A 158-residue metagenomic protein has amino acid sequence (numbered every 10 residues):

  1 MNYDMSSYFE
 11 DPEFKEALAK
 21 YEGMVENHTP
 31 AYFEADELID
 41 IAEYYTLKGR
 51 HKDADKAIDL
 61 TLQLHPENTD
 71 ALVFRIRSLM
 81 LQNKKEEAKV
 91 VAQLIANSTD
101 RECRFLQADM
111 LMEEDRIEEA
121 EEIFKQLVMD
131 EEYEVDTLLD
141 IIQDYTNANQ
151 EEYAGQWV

Functional and structural regions predicted by a protein language model:
D40-I41, R75, Q107, D140-Y145: Structural register within alpha-helical repeat arrays
P66, S98-D100, E131-Y133: Short coil turns that delineate tetratricopeptide repeat
